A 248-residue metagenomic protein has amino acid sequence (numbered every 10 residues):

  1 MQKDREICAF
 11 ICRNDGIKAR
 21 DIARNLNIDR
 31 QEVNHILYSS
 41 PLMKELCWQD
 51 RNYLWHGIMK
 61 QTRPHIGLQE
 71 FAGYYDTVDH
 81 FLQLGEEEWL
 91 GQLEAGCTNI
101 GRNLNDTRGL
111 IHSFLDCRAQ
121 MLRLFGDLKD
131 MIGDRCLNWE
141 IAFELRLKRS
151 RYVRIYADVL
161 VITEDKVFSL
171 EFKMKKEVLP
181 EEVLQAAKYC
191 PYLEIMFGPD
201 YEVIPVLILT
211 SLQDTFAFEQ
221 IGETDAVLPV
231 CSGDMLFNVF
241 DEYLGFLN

Functional and structural regions predicted by a protein language model:
M1-K3: Short, Lys/Arg-enriched anionic-surface-contact patches
R5, C12, A19, R24 (+2 more regions): Accessory nucleic-acid engagement/destabilization modules that flank
